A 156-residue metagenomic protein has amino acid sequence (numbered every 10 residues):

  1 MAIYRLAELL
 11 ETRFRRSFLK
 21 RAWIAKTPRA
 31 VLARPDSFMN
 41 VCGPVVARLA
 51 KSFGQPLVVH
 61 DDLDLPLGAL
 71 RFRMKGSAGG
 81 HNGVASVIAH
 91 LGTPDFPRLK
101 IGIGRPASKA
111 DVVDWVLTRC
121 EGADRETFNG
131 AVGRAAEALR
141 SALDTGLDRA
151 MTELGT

Functional and structural regions predicted by a protein language model:
M1-K75, A85-L99, P106-D111, E126-G155: Nucleotide and nucleotide-moiety/phosphate-recognizing core
R71-A78, V116-C120: Short glycine-enriched, charge-decorated loop/helix-capping segments at active-site entrances that position
G80-G83: Hydrophobic alpha-helical segments within soluble ligand-binding/sensing domains
E121-R125: Active-site oxyanion-binding pockets that recognize sulfate/phosphate
